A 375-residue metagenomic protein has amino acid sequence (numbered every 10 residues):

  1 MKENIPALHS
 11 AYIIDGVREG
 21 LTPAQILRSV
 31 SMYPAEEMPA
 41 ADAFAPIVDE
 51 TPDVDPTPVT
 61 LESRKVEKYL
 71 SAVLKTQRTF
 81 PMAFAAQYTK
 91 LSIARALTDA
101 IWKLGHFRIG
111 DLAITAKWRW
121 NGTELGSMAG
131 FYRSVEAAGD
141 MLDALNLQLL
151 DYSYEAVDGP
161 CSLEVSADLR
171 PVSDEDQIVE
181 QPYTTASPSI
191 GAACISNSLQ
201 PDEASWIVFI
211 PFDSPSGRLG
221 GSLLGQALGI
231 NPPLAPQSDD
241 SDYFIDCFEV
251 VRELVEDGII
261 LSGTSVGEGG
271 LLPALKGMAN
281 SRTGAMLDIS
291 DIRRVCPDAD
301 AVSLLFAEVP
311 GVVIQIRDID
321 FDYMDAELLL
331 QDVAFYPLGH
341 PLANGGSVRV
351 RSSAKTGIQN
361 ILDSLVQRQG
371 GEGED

Functional and structural regions predicted by a protein language model:
M1-T22, A83-C161: A glycine-rich phosphate/pyrophosphate-binding beta-strand-loop-alpha-helix module
K2-P52, R170-Q177, Q181-A186, G191 (+5 more regions): Acidic, Ser/Thr/Pro-rich beta/coil linker or hinge segments at domain junctions
P58-M82, L224-L228: N-terminal small/glycine-rich loop or linker at the start of catalytic domains across soluble metabolic enzymes
A113-P215, H340: Glycine-rich anion-binding loops of enzyme active sites
T123-G126, I319-A326: Short, conserved charged micro-motifs
S238-V309: Active-site-proximal betaalpha loop/short-helix elements that scaffold phosphoryl/nucleotidyl transfer chemistry
T264-G267, T283-C296, D325-R351: Beta-strand->loop->alpha-helix junctions that form or flank phosphate-binding loops in nucleotide-handling enzymes
V313-R317: Short hydrophobic/aromatic beta-strand micro-patches that form the beta-sheet surface supporting nucleotide- or nucleic
